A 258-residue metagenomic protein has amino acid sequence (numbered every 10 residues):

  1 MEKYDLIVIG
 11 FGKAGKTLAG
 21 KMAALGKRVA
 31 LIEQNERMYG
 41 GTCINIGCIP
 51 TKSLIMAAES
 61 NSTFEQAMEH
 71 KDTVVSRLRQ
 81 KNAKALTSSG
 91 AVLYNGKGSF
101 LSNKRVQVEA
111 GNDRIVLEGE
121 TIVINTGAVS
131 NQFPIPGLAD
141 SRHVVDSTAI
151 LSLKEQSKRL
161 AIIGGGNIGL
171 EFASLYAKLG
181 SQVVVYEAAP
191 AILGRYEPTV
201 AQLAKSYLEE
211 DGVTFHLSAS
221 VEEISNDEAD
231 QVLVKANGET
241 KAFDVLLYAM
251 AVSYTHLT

Functional and structural regions predicted by a protein language model:
M1-I9, K16, K21-A24, Q34 (+3 more regions): FAD-binding core/adjacent interface of flavoenzyme oxidoreductases
L6, F11-R77, L175-R195: Beta1-alpha1 glycine-rich phosphate/pyrophosphate-binding loop at the start of Rossmann-like nucleotide-binding domains
I32, Y186, S218, Y248-M250: Generic beta-strand/beta-sheet core signal
N35, M56, S99, P136 (+2 more regions): Residue-level "edge-of-site" marker
G40, T73-R79, L151-S152, S157-A161 (+2 more regions): Rossmann-like dinucleotide-binding cores of NAD(P)H-dependent redox enzymes
A58, K97, T148, A219 (+1 more regions): Residues at the C-termini of beta-strands that transition into short coil/loop
S60-A91, A204, D211: Dinucleotide-binding/catalytic capping subdomain of oxidoreductase cores
